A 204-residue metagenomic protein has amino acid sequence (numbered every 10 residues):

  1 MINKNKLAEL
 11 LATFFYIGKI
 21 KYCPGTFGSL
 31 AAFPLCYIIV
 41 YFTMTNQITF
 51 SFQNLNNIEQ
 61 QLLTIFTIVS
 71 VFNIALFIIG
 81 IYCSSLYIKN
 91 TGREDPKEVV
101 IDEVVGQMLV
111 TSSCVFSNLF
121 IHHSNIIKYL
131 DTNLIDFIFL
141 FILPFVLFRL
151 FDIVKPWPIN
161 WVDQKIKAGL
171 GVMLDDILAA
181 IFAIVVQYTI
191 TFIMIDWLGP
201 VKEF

Functional and structural regions predicted by a protein language model:
M1-A31, I81-T111, V146-F182: Interhelical loop and helix-boundary elements at the membrane-water interface of polytopic inner-membrane proteins
M1-N5, I195-F204: Short, Lys/Arg-enriched, disordered terminal segments
K4, F27, C36-E98, G106-V146 (+2 more regions): Nucleotide and nucleotide-moiety/phosphate-recognizing core
T45, A179-A180, K202-E203: Short C-terminal domain-edge/linker segments immediately following a structured domain
A168, L174, I181-V201: C-terminal membrane-adjacent module
